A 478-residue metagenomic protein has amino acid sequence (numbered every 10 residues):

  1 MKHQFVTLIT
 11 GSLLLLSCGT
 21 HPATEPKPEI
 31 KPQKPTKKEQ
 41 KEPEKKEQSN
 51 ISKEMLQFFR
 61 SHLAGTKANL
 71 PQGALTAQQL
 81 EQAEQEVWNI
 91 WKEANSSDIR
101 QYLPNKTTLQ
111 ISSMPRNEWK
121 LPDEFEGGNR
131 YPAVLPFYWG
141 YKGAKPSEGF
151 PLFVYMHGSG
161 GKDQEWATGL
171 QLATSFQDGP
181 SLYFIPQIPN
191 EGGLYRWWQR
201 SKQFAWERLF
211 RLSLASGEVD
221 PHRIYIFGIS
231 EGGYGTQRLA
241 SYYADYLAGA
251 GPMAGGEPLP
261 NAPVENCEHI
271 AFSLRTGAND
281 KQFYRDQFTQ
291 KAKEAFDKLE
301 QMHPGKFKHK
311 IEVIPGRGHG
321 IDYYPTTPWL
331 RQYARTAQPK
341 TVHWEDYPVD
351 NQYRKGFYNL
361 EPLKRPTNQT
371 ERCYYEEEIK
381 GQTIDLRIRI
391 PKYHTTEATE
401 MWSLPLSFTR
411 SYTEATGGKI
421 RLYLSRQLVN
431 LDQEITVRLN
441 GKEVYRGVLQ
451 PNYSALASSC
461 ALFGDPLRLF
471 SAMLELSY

Functional and structural regions predicted by a protein language model:
L16-S17: C-terminal motif of bacterial Sec signal peptides marking the signal peptidase cleavage site
P26-F150, D432, A455-Y478: A domain-start/cap signature at the N-terminus of enzymes
P43-L75, D297-Y478: Alpha/beta-hydrolase-fold serine-hydrolase catalytic core, especially in secreted/extracellular enzymes
Y141-E148, L194-S230, A244: Gly/Ser-rich "nucleophile elbow"/oxyanion-hole loop immediately N-terminal to the catalytic nucleophile in hydrolases
E148-L152, G179-Y183, D220-I224, A244-G249 (+2 more regions): Loop/turn elements at helix/coil->beta-strand transitions in domains of secreted/extracellular proteins
F150-L214: Active-site machinery of serine-nucleophile hydrolases
H222-E268: Primarily recognizes the serine-hydrolase "nucleophile elbow" in alpha/beta-hydrolase and SGNH/GDSL folds
G249-R331: The feature captures the conserved acid-bearing segment of alpha/beta-hydrolase catalytic domains
